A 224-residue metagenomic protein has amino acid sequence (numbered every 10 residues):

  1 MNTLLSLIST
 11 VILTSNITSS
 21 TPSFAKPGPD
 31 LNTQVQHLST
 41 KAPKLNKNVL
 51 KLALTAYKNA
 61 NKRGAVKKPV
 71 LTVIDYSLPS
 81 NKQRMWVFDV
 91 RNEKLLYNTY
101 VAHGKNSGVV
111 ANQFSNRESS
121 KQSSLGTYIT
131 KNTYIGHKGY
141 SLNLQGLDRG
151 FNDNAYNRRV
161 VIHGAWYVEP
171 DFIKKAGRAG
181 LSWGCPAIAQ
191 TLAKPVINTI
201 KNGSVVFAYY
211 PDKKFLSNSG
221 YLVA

Functional and structural regions predicted by a protein language model:
M1-G28: Bacterial Sec-dependent N-terminal signal peptides
S23-W183, Q190-S204, K213-A224: Cell wall/extracellular polymer interaction/catalysis modules
Y210: Active-site proximal loops enriched in glycine and acidic residues that flank catalytic Cys/His/Asp and coordinate
